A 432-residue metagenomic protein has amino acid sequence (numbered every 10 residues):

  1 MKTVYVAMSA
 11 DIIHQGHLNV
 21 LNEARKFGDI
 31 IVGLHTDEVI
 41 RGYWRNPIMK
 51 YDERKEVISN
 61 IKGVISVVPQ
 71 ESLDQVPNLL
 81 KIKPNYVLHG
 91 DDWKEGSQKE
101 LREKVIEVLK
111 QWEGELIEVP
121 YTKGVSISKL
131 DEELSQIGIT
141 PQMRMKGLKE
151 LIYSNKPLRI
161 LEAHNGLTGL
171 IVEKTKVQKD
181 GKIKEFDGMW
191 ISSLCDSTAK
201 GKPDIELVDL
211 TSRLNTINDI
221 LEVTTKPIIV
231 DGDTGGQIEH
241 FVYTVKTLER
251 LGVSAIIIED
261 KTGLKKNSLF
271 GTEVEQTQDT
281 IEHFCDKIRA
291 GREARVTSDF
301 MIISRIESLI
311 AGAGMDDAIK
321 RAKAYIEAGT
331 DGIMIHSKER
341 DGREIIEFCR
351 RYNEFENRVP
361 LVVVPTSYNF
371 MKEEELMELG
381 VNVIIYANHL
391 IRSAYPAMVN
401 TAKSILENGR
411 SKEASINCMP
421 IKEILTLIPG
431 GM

Functional and structural regions predicted by a protein language model:
M1-P141: Nucleotidyltransferase catalytic core that binds NTPs
L34, E71, G90-D92, P120-Y121 (+5 more regions): Short secondary-structure boundary segments
G42, S97-K99, I127-K129, A199-K202 (+2 more regions): Short, charged, surface-exposed secondary-structure boundary motifs
Y51-R54, V87-D92, Q111, L134-P141 (+5 more regions): Short, structured secondary-structure boundary patches
I58, L79, L130, V172 (+2 more regions): Hydrophobic packing residues within well-ordered alpha-helices of enzyme cores
N60-G63, D91-K104, E115-Y121, N215-V223 (+4 more regions): Short, basic, helix/turn surface patches
S135-L148, L167, H389-M432: Extended, intrinsically disordered, low-complexity segments
P141-T366, F370-I385, S393: Alpha/beta enzyme core
